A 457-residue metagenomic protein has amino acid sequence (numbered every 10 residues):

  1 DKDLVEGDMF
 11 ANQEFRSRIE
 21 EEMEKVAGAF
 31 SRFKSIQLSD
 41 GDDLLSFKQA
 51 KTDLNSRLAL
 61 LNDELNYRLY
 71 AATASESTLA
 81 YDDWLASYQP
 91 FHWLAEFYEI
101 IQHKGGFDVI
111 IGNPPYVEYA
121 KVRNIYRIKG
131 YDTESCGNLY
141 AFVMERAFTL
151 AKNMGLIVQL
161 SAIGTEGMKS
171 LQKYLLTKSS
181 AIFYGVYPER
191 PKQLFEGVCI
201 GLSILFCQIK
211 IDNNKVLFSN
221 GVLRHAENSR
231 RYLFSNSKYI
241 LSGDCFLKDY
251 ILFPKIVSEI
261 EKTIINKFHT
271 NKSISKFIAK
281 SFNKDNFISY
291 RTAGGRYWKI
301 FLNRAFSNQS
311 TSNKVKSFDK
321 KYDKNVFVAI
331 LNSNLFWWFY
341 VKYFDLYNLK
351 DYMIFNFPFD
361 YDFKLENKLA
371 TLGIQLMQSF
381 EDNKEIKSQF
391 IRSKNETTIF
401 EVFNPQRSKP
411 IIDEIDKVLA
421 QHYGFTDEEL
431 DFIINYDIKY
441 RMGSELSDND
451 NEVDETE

Functional and structural regions predicted by a protein language model:
D1-E14, S31, H92-D285, F301-N313 (+1 more regions): Signature of N6-adenine DNA methyltransferases within the class I
D1-Q102, S161, I434-D437: Charged, often flexible domain-edge or linker segments that flank or initiate folded functional domains
K48, N55, L61, S237-K238 (+3 more regions): Non-catalytic DNA-recognition/assembly elements of restriction-modification systems
S87, P114, E118, G164 (+6 more regions): Class I S-adenosyl-L-methionine
P115-V117, S161, D212, G294-Y297 (+4 more regions): Short, glycine-/Ser/Thr-/acidic-enriched flexible segments
R127-N138, I163-G164, N313-D319, Y343-N348 (+2 more regions): Short, contiguous acidic/charged loop-to-helix segments that flank catalytic cores in large enzymes
I204-Q208, S289, S317, P358: Short, well-ordered beta-strand micro-motif
K314-N356, F363-D382: Basic, amphipathic alpha-helical recognition segments used for DNA target recognition
